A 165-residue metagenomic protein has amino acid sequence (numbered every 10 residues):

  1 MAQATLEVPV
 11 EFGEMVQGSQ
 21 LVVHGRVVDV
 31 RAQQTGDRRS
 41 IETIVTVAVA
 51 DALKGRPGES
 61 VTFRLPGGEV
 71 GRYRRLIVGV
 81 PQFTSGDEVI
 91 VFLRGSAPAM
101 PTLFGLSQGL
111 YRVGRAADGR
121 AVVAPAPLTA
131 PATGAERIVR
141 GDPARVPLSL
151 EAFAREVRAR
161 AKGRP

Functional and structural regions predicted by a protein language model:
M1-P165: Transition segments tied to proteolytic processing and entry into folded domains
